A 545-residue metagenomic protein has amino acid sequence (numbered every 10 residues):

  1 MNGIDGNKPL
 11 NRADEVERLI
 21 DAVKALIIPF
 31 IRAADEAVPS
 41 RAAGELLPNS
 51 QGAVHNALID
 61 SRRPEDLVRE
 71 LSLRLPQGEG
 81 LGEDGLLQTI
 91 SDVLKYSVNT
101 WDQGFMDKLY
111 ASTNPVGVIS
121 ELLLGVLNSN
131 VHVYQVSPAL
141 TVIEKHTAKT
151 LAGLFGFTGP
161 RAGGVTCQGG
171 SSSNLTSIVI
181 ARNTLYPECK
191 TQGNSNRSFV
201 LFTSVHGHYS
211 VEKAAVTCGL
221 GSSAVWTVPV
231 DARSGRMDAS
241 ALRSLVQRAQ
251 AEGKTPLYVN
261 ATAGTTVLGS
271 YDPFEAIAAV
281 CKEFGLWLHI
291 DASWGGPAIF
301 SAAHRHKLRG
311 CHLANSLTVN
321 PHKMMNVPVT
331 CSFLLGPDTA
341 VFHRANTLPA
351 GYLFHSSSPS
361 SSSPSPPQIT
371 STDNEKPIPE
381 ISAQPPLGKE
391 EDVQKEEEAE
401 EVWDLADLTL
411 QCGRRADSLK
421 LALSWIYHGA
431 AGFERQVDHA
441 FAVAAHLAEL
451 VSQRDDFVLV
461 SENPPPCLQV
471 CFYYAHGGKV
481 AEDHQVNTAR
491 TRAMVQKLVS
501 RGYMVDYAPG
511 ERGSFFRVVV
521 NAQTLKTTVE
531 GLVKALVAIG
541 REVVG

Functional and structural regions predicted by a protein language model:
N2-R161, G502-M504, F516, L532-L536: N-terminal entrance/gating region of PLP-dependent enzymes' catalytic architecture
A139-L140, G164-S171, T203-S204, T262: Active-site nucleophile and cofactor-binding loops and adjacent substrate-binding regions of central metabolic enzymes
L151-V179, W226-P229: Short loop-beta-helix segment that forms the pyridoxal 5′-phosphate
P160-R161, N196, E462-L468, P509-F515: Short Gly/Ser/Thr- and Asp/Glu-enriched loop/turn motifs at secondary-structure junctions
S173, V179-H343, T347, S360-S362 (+1 more regions): Conserved PLP-enzyme active-site core in the AAT-like
T265, G310-D455, E462-N463: Active-site C-terminal subdomain of aminotransferase-like
K389, G510-G545: PLP-dependent enzyme catalytic core of the Aspartate aminotransferase-like
L459-K497: Conserved PLP-binding catalytic core of the aspartate aminotransferase-like
